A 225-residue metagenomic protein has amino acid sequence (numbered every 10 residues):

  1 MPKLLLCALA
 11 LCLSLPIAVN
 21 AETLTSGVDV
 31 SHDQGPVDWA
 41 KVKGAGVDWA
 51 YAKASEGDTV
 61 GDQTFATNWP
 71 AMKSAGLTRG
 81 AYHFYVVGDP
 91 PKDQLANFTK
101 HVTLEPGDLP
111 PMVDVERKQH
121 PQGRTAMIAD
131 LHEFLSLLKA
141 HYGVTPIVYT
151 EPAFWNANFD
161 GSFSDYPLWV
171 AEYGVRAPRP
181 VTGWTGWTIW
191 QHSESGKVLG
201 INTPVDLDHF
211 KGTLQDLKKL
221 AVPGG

Functional and structural regions predicted by a protein language model:
M1-L5: Positively charged n-region of N-terminal signal peptides that target proteins for export
C7-P16: Bacterial N-terminal signal peptides
E22-A40, A52-V144: Substrate-binding cleft of extracellular glycoside hydrolase catalytic domains
E22-H32, F163-G225: Functionally critical loop-and-helix segments that line ligand-binding/catalytic clefts of soluble enzyme domains
G46, A54, K73-G76, V102-P106 (+5 more regions): Sec/Tat-exported extracytoplasmic proteins
G80-Y82, M112, I147-Y149, W169 (+1 more regions): Structural detector of well-ordered beta-strand residues that form the stable sheet scaffold of enzyme domains
G143-W155: Aromatic-lined carbohydrate-recognition surfaces of secreted/lumenal glycan-active proteins
A153-F163: Beta-rich nucleic-acid/ligand-interaction surfaces
